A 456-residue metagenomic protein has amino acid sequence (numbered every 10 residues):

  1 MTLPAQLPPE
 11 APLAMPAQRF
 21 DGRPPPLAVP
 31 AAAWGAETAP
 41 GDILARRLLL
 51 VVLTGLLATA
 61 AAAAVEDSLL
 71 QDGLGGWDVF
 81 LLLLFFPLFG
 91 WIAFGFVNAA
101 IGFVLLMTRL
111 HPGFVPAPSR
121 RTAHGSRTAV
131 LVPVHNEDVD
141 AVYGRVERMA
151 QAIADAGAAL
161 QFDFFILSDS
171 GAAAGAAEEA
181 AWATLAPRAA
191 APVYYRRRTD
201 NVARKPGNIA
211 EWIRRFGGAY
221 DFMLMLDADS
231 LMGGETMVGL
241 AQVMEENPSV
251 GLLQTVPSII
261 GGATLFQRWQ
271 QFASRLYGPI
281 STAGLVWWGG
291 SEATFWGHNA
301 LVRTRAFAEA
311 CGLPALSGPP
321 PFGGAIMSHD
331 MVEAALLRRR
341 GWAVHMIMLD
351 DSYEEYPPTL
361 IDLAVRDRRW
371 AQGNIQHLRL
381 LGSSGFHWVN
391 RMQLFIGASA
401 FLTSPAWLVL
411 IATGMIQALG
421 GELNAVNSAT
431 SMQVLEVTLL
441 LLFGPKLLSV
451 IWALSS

Functional and structural regions predicted by a protein language model:
M1-L48: Long terminal accessory regions outside catalytic cores
T2-P4, P8, A14-Q18, G22 (+1 more regions): Internal catalytic domains of large membrane-associated glycosyltransferases
P12-M15, D42-T59, P257, A325-M331 (+3 more regions): Alpha-helical transmembrane segments of integral membrane proteins, especially early/N-terminal helices
A31-I43, G382-I396: Cytosolic juxtamembrane amphipathic/interface segments immediately preceding and feeding into a transmembrane helix
T38-V139, Y143-E147: N-proximal low-complexity "stem/linker" segments adjacent to membrane-targeting elements
V52-L53, E211, M223, T413 (+1 more regions): A periodicity- and composition-biased signal for non-globular, repetitive helical segments
A58-I92, A400-S456: Membrane-embedded multi-pass helical conduit in multi-pass membrane proteins, especially envelope-biosynthetic
Q71-G73, R121, G385-N390, N427-S428: Helix-boundary and loop/linker segments of multi-pass membrane transporters
